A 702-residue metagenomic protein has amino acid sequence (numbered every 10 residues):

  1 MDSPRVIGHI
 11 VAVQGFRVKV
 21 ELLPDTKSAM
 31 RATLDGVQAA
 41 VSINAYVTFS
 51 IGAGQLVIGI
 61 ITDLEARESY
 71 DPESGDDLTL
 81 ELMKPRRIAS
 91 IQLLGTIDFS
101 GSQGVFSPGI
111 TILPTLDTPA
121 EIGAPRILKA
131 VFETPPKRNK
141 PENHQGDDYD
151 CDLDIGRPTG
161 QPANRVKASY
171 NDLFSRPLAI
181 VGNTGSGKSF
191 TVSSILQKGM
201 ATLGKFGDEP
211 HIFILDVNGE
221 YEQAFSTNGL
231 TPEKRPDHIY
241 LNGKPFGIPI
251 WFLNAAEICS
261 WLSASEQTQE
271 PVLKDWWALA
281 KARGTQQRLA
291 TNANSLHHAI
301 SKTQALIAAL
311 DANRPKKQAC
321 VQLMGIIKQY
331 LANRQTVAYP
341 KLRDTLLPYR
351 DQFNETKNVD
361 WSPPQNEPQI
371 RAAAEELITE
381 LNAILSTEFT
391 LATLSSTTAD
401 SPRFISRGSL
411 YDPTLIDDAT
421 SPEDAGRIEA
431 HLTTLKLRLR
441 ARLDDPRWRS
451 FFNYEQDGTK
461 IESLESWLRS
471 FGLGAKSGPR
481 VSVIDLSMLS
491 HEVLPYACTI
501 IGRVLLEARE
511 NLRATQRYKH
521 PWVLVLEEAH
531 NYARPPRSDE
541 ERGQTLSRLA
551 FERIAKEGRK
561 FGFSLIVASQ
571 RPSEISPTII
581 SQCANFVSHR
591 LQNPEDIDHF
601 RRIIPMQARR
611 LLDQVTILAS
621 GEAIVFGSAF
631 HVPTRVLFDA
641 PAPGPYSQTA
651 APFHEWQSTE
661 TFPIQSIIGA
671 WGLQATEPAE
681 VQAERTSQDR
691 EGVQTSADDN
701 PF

Functional and structural regions predicted by a protein language model:
M1-G182, F190-T191, I195, A201-F206 (+3 more regions): Basic- and hydrophobic-enriched, low-structure N-terminal and domain-boundary segments that flank ATP-binding catalytic
E65-R67, G95-D98, N218-E222, M488-S490 (+5 more regions): Conserved nucleotide-binding/hydrolysis micro-motifs of P-loop NTPases
D152-L241, I248, L505-L506, V625 (+2 more regions): Glycine-rich phosphate-binding loop of nucleotide-binding enzymes
L215, L526, A568-S569: Hydrophobic residues in beta-strands of the RecA-like P-loop NTPase core, especially within AAA+ ATPase
G219-G229, I250-L549: P-loop NTPase motor domains
A264, L546-D639: Conserved ATP-driven motor cores of ASCE-family P-loop NTPases powering translocation/secretion/packaging/pilus
V272-S295, D613-G644: Conserved AAA+ ATPase small/helical "lid" subdomain
Y339-K341, T345-N358, Y496, S620-F702: Conserved P-loop NTPase motor module
